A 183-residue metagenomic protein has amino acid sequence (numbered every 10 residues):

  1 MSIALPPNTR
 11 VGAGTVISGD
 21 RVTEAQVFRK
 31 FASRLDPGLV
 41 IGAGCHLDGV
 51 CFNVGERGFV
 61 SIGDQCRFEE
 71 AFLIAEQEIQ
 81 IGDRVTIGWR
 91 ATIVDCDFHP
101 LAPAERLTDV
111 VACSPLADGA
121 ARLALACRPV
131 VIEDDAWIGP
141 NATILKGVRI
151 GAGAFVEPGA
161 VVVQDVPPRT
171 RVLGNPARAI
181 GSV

Functional and structural regions predicted by a protein language model:
M1-D135, P140-G147, A152, P168 (+1 more regions): Domain-scale signature associated with acetyltransferase and cell-envelope carbohydrate enzymes
V156: Binuclear metal-ion centers of metallo-dependent hydrolases, dominated by the metallo-beta-lactamase
V161: Conserved sequence/active-site signature of Rossmann-fold short-chain dehydrogenase/reductase
Q164: Short helix N-cap motif at coil->helix boundaries in the Bergerat
